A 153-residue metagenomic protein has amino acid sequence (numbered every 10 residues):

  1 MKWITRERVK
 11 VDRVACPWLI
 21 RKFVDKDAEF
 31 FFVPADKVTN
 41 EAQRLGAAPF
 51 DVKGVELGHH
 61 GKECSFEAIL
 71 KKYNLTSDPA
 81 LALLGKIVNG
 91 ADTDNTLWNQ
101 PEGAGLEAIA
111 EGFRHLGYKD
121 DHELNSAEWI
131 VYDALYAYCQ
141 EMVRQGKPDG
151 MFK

Functional and structural regions predicted by a protein language model:
K2-R6, R13-S77: Conserved, aromatic- and glycine-enriched, well-ordered alpha/beta core segments that occur as contiguous structural
D12-R13, N125: Active-site-proximal structural scaffolding
K71-K153: A charged, amphipathic interaction segment
